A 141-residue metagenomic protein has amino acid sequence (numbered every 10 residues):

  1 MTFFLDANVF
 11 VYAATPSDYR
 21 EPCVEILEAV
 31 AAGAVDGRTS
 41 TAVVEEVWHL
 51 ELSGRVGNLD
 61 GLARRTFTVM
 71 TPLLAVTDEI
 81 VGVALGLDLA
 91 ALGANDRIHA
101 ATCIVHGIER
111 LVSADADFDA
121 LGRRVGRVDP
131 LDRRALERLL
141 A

Functional and structural regions predicted by a protein language model:
M1-T39, E51-L59, R134-A141: Short, well-structured N-terminal submotif of metal-dependent ribonuclease cores
T2, A101, V105-A141: Acidic, PIN/NYN-like endoribonuclease modules and their adjacent C-terminal/linker elements
N8, A42, D115-D117: Anionic group-transfer/hydrolysis microenvironments
P16-S17, L50, L87, R124: Residue-level signal for well-ordered alpha-helical positions
R38, L74, G126-V128: General small-molecule cofactor/ligand-binding pocket signal
L50-V76: Helix-adjacent hinge/juxtasegments
T71-A116, A120: Active-site neighborhoods of divalent-metal-dependent phosphate/nucleic-acid chemistry enzymes
